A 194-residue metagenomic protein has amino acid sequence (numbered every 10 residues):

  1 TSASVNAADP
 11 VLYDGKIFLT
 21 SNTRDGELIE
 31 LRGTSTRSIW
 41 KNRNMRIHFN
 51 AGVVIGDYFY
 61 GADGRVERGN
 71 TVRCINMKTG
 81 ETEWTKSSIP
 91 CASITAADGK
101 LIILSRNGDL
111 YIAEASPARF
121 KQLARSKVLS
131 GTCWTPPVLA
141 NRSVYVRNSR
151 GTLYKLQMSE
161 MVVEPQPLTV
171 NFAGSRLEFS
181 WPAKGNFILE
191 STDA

Functional and structural regions predicted by a protein language model:
T1, E30, T34-R43, E81-S87 (+2 more regions): Aromatic (tryptophan-biased) beta-strands that constitute blades/sheets of beta-rich domains
T1-Y13, S21-T23, W40-V54, R65-V66 (+2 more regions): Extracytoplasmic beta-rich repeat domains
D14-K16, G56-Y58, D98-G99, N141-R142: Short coil/turn segments that connect the beta-strands within blades of beta-propeller domains
T23-E30, E67-R73, G108-A113, T152-S159: Structural motif
E83-K121: C-terminal hydrophobic structural anchor segments that stabilize assembly/packing rather than catalytic chemistry
G108, V128-V163: Blade-level signature of beta-propeller repeat domains, shared across WD40, Kelch, NHL, RCC1 and BNR/Asp-box propellers
E160-A194: Short, composition-biased motifs enriched in small/polar/acidic residues
